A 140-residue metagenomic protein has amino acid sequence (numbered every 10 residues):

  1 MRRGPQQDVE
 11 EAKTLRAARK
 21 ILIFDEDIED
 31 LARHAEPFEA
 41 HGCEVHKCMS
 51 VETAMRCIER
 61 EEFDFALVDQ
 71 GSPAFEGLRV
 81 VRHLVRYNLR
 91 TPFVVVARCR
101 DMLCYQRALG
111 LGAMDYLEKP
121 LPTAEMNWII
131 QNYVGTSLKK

Functional and structural regions predicted by a protein language model:
M1-A35, A124-K140: Non-catalytic signal-transmission and effector/linker regions of two-component phosphorelay proteins
E36-F38, C57, R107: Alpha-helical interaction/dimerization surfaces of two-component signaling modules
K47-F65, D69, P73: Acidic, metal-coordinating helix/loop segments flanking the phosphotransfer/catalytic sites of two-component signaling
S72-F75, L111: Hydrophobic residue at a beta-alpha junction that N-caps the helix immediately following a catalytic beta-strand/loop
L78-R90: Short amphipathic alpha-helix used as the core "switch/output" element in two-component signaling
R79, R100-D115: Alpha4 helix (beta4-alpha4-beta5 surface) of REC/receiver domains from two-component response regulators
K119: A Lys-centered signature of the CheY-like receiver
